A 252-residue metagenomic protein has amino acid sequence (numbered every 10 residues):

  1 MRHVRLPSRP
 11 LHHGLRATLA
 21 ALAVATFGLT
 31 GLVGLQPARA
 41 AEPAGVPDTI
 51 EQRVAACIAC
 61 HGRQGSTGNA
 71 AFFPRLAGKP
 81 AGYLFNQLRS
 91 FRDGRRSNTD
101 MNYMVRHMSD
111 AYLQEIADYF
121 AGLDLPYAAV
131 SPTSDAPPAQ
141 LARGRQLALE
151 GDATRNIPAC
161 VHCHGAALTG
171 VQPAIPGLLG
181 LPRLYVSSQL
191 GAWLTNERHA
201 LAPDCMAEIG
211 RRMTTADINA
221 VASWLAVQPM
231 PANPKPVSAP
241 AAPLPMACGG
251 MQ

Functional and structural regions predicted by a protein language model:
M1-L15: N-terminal secretory signal peptides that target proteins for export/translocation
T18-G34: Bacterial N-terminal signal peptides
A41-V54, R63-S66, T99-T169, T195-Q252: Flexible coil segments in periplasmic/lumen-exposed cytochrome c-class electron-transfer proteins
G45-G94, N98: The feature marks the first
P74-A77, R106-H107, G177-L178, R212: Tandem-repeat/low-complexity and Cys-motif detector
P80-N102, G180-D204, A239: Extended intrinsically disordered, low-complexity coil regions enriched in Ser, Thr, Gly, Ala and often Pro
